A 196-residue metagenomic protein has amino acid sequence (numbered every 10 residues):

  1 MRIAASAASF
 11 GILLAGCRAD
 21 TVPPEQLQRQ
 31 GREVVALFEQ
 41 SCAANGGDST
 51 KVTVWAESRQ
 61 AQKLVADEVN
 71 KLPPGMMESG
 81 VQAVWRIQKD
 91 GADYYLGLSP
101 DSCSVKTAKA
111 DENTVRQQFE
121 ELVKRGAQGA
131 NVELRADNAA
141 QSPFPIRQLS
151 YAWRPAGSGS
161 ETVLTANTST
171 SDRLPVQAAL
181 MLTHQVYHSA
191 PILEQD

Functional and structural regions predicted by a protein language model:
M1-A7: Bacterial N-terminal signal peptides that target proteins for export
L14-G16: C-terminal motif of bacterial Sec signal peptides marking the signal peptidase cleavage site
R18-D20: Bacterial signal peptide processing site
V22-K51, Y95-Q117: Terminal, regulation- and interaction-focused segments at domain boundaries
A36, Q40-K89: N-terminal secretory signal peptides
V81-L149: Long, charged/polar, surface-exposed segments that mediate recognition or autoinhibition
S142-D196: Glycine-rich, aromatic-bearing surface loops/beta-hairpins
